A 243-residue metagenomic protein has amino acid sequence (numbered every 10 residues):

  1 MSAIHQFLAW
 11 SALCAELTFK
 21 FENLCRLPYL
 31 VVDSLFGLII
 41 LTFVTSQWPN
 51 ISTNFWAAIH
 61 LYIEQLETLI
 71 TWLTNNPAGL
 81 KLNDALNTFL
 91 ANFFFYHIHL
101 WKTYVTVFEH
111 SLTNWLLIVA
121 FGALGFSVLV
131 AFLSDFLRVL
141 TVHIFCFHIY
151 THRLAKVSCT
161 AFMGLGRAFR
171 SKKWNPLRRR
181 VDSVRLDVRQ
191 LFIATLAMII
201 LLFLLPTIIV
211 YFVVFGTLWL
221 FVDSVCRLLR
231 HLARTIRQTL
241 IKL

Functional and structural regions predicted by a protein language model:
M1-N50, H60: Eukaryotic N-terminal, low-complexity and coiled-coil-prone scaffolding/targeting segments of large membrane-traffic
P28, F36-A58, Y62, L66-T88: Domain-level detector for long, ordered catalytic/regulatory cores in large eukaryotic signaling and trafficking
I63-L243: Multipass alpha-helical transmembrane domains of eukaryotic endomembrane proteins
